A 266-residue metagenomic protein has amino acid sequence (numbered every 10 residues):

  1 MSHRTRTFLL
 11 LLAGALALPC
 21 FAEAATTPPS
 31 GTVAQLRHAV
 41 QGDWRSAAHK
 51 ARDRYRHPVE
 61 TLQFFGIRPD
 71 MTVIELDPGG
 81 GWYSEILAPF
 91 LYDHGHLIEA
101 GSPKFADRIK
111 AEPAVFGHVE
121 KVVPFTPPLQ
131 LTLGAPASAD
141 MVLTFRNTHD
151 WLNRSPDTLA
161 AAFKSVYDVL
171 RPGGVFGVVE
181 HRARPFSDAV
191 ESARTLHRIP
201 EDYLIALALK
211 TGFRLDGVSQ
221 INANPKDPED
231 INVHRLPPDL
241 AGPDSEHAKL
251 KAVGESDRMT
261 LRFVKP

Functional and structural regions predicted by a protein language model:
L36-R68: Class I SAM-dependent methyltransferase Rossmann-like catalytic core, especially the SAM/SAH-binding loop
D70-G79: Conserved class I S-adenosyl-L-methionine
A88, T158-P172: A short glycine-rich, Lys/Arg-flanked "PGG" loop and its adjoining helix->strand segment in the class I
L131-V142: A short acidic, Gly/Pro-enriched loop at the edge of an enzyme's catalytic core that lines a small-molecule cofactor
L143-N147: A conserved beta-strand element that flanks and buttresses the S-adenosyl-L-methionine
G173-E180: Conserved beta-strand signature within the Rossmann-like core of class I S-adenosyl-L-methionine
A189-D216: Conserved Class I S-adenosyl-L-methionine
L250-P266: C-terminal lobe and adjacent flexible extensions of AdoMet/dcAdoMet transferase-like proteins
